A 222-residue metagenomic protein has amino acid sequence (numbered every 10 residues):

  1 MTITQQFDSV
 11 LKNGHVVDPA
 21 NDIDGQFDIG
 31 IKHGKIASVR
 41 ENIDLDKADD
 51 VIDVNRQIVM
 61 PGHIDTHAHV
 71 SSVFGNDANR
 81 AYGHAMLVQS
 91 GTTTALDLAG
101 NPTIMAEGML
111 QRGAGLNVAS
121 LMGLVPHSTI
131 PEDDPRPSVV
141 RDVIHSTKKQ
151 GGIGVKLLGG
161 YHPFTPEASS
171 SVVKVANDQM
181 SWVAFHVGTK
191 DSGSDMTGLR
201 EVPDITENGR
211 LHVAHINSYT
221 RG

Functional and structural regions predicted by a protein language model:
T2-V10, H15-M60: Histidine-rich, glycine-flanked metal-binding segment
Q6, V10, K47, G91 (+2 more regions): Short loop/turn motifs at secondary-structure junctions
S9, D49-D50, Q57, L116 (+2 more regions): A structural micro-motif
L11, D50-I52, I64, L96 (+1 more regions): Hydrophobic/aromatic beta-strand patches that form the interior of the parallel beta-sheet core in alpha/beta enzyme
I36, D44, Q57, G160 (+2 more regions): Short, glycine-/Ser/Thr-/acidic-enriched flexible segments
Q57, H67-S71, L158, H186 (+1 more regions): Histidine-centered divalent metal-coordination motifs
V59, T66-A68, A78-H162, K174-S181: Divalent-metal coordination cores built from histidine and acidic residues
R136-G154, P163-G222: Histidine/acidic residue-rich metal-binding segments in metalloenzymes
